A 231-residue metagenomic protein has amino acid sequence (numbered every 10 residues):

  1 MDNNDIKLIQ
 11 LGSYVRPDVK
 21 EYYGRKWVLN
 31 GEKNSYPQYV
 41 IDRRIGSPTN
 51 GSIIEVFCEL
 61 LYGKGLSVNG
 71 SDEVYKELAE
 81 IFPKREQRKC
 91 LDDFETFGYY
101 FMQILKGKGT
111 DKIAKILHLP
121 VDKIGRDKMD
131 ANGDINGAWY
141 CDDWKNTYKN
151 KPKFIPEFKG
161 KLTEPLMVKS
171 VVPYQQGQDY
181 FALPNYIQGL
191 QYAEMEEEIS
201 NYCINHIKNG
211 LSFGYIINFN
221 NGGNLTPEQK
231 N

Functional and structural regions predicted by a protein language model:
M1-N231: Structured, contiguous alpha/beta core segments that scaffold functional sites
